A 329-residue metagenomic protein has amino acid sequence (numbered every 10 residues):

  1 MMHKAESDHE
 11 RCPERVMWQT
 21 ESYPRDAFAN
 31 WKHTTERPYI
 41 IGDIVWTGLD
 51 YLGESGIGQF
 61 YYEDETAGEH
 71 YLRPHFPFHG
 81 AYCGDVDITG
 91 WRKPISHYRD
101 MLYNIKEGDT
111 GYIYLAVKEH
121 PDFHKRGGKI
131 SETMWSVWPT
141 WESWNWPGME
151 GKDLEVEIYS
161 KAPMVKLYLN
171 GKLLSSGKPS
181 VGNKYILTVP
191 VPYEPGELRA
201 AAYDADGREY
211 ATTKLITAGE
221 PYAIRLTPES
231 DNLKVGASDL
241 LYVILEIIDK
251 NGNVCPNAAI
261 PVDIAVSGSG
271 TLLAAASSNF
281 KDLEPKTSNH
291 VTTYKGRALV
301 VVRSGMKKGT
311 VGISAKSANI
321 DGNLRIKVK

Functional and structural regions predicted by a protein language model:
M1-M2, I41: Aromatic- and acid-rich polysaccharide-binding/catalytic face of secreted or lumenal carbohydrate-active enzymes
S7-A237, K250-V254: Substrate-binding clefts and catalytic carboxylate motifs of secreted carbohydrate-active enzymes
K172-V181, A274-H290: Solvent-exposed serine/threonine-rich low-complexity stretches and specific carbohydrate-binding patches
G177, P221-L226, A265-K281: Short aromatic-acidic-glycine turn motif
L187-Y193, K286-M306: Short, hydrophobic beta-strand segments
D206-A211, S317-N323: Short, exposed coil/turn segments at beta-strand boundaries within extracellular/luminal domains
A237-V243, G309: Short, solvent-exposed loop/turn segments enriched in Ser/Thr/Gly
